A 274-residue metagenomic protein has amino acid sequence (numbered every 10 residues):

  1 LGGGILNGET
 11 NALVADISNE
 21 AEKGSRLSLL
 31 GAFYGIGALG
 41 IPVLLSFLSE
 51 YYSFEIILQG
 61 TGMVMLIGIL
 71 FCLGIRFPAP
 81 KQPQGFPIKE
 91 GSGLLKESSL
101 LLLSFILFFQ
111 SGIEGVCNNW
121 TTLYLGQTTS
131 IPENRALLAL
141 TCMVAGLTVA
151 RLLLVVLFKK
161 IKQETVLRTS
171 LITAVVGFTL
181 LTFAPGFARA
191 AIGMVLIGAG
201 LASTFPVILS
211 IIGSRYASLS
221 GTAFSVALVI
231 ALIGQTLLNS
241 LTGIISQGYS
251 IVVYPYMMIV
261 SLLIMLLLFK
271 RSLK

Functional and structural regions predicted by a protein language model:
L1-A32: Cytoplasmic helix-loop-helix junction between adjacent transmembrane helices in 12-TM secondary transporters
E22-I41, I230-L238: Glycine-rich segments within core transmembrane alpha-helices of 12-TM secondary carriers
L29-R76: Helix-loop-helix hairpin linking two adjacent transmembrane segments in secondary transporters
A79-L103: Juxtamembrane intracellular "pre-TM" segments in multi-pass secondary transporters
S98-T141: Extracytoplasmic gate region of multi-pass secondary transporters
A150-K162, S246: Helix-to-loop junctions at the C-terminal end of transmembrane segments in multipass secondary transporters
E164-I208: C-terminal transmembrane helical hairpin of 12-TM major facilitator-type secondary transporters
S218-I251: A late C-terminal transmembrane helix in Major Facilitator Superfamily
